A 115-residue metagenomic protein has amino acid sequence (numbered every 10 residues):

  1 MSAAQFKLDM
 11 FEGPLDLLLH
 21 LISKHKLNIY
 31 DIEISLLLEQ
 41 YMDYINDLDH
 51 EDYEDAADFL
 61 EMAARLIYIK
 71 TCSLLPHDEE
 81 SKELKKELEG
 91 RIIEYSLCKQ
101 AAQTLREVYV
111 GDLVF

Functional and structural regions predicted by a protein language model:
M1-F115: Long, charge-dense, low-complexity tracts
